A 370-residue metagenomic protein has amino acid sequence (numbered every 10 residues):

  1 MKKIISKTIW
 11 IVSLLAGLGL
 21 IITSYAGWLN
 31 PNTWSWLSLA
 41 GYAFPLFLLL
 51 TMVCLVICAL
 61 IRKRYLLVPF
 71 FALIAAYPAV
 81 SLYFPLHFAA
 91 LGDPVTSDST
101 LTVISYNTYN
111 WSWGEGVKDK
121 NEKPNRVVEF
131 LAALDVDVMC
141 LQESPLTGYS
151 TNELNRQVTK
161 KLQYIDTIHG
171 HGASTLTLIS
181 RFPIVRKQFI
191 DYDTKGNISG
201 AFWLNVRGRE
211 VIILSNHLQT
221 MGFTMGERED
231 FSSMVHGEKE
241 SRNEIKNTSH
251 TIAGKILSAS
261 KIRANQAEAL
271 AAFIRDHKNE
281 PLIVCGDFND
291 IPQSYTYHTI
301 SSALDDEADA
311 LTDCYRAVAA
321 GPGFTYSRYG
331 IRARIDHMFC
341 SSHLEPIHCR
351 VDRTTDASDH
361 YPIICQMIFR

Functional and structural regions predicted by a protein language model:
M1-I4: Short, Lys/Arg-rich, polar N-terminal cytosolic tail immediately upstream of the first transmembrane signal-anchor
S6-L20, Y25-I57, L67-V68, Q188-I190 (+2 more regions): Metal-dependent phosphoester-hydrolase catalytic domains
I61-A72: Membrane-interfacial entry segments at the cytosolic side of transmembrane helices
L73-D98, N125-A132, V138-M234: Structured beta-strand-rich core segments of catalytic domains in phosphoester-bond hydrolases
T102-T108, K123-T151, T167, I212-H217 (+5 more regions): Active-site beta-strand/loop signature of hydrolases that rely on acidic residues for catalysis
S105-P124, G222-A259: Acidic/histidine-rich helix-loop elements that form or flank divalent-metal/phosphate-binding sites at the catalytic
N110-W113, L146-Y149, H171-T175, G196 (+4 more regions): Active-site environment of divalent metal-dependent phosphoester hydrolases
K118-N121, E153-R156, R228-E229, Y297-S301: Short, glycine/charged-enriched secondary-structure capping and boundary segments
